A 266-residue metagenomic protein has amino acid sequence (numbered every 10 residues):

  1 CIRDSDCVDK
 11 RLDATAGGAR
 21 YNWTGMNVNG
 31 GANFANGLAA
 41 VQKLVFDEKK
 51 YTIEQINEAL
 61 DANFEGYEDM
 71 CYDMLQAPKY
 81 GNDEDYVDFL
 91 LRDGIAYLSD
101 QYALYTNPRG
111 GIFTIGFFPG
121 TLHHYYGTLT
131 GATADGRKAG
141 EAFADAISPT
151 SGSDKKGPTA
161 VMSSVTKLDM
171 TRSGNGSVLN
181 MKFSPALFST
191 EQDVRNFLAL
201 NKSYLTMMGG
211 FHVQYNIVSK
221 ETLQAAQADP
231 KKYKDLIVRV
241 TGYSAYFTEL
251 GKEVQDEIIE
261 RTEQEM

Functional and structural regions predicted by a protein language model:
R3-M266: Acidic, glycine-enriched catalytic cores built around paired aspartates
